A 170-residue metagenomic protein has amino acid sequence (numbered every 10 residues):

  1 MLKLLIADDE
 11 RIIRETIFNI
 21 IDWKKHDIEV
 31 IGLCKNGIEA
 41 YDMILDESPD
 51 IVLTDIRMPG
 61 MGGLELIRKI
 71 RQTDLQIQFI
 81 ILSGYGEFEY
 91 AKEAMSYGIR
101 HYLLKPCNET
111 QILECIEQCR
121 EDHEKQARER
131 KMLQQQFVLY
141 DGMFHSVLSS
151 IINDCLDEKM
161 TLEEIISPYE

Functional and structural regions predicted by a protein language model:
D8, D55: Active-site residues of response regulator receiver
R11-G32: Two-component/phosphorelay signaling modules centered on CheY-like receiver
L33-I51: Acidic, metal-coordinating helix/loop segments flanking the phosphotransfer/catalytic sites of two-component signaling
N36-E39, G62-E65, S83: Acidic catalytic/metal-coordinating carboxylates
D42, L64-D74: Short amphipathic alpha-helix used as the core "switch/output" element in two-component signaling
M58: Receiver (REC) domain active-site loop signature in two-component systems and cognate sites in sensor histidine kinases
E65, G86-H101: Alpha4 helix (beta4-alpha4-beta5 surface) of REC/receiver domains from two-component response regulators
H101, C107-E170: Interdomain helical linkers/hinges and coiled-coil/dimerization scaffolds that transmit conformational signals
